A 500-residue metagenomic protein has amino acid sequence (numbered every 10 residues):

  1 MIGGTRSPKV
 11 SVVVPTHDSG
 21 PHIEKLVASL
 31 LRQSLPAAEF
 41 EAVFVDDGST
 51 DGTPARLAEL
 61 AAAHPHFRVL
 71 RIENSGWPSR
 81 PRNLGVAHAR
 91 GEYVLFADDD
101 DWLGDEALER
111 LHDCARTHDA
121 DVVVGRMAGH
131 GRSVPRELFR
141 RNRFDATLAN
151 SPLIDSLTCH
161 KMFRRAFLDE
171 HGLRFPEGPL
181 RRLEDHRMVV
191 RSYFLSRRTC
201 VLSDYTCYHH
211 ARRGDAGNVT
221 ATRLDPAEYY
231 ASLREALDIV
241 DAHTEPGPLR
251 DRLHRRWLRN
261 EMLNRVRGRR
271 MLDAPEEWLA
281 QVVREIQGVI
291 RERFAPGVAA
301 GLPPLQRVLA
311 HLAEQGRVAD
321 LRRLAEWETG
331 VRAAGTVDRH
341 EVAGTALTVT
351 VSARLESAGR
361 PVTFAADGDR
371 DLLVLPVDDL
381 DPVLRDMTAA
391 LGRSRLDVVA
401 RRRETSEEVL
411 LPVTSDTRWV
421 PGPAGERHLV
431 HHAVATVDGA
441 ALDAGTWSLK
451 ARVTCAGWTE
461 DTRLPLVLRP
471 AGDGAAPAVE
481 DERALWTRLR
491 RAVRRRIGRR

Functional and structural regions predicted by a protein language model:
M1-S232: Nucleotide-sugar donor-binding/catalytic module of glycosyltransferases that assemble extracellular/cell-envelope
I2, S7, R267-R500: Basic, ligand-binding patches in group-transfer machinery, especially extracytoplasmic/periplasmic segments
L30, S34, A61, A236-V240 (+3 more regions): Hydrophobic, Leu/Ile/Phe/Ala-enriched alpha-helical segments that form helix-helix packing faces
F194, D238, N264-G268: Short glycine/serine- and small hydrophobic-enriched flexible loop segments
Y205-R213, V219-G247, E261-M262, L272-E292: Catalytic core of nucleotide-sugar-dependent glycosyltransferases
D251-R252: Long, charge-rich alpha-helical interaction segments
R255-R265: Amphipathic alpha-helical repeat scaffolds of TPR domains
